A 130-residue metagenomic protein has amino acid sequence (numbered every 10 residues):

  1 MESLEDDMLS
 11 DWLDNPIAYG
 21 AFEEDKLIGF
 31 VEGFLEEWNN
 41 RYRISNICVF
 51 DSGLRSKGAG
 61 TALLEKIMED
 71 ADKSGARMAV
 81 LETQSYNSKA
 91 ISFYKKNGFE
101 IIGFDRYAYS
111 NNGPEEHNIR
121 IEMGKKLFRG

Functional and structural regions predicted by a protein language model:
M1-A18: Active-site rim helix/loop that mediates acceptor-substrate recognition in acyltransferases
M1-L4, F22, R120, R129-G130: Short amphipathic alpha-helix that is part of the acyltransferase structural core
G20, K26-L35, R43: Conserved beta-strand in the GNAT
L35-E37, Y109: A short acidic/small-residue loop/turn micro-motif
N39, S88-K89: Short alpha-helical
N40-S52: Conserved acetyl-CoA binding element of GNAT-fold acetyltransferases
V49, S56-E69, S92-K96: Conserved acetyl-CoA-binding loop-helix of GNAT-fold acetyltransferases
R77, Q84-N87, N97-E100, Y107-G130: C-terminal "cap" of GNAT-fold acetyltransferases
